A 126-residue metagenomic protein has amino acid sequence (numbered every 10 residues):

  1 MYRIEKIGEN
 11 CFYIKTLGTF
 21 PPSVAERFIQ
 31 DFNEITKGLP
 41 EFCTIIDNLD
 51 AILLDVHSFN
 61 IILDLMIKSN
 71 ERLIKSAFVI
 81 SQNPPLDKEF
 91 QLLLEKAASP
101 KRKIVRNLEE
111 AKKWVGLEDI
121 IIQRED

Functional and structural regions predicted by a protein language model:
M1-D126: Amphipathic, Lys/Arg-enriched alpha-helical "gate/interface" segment within cytosolic domains that mediates
